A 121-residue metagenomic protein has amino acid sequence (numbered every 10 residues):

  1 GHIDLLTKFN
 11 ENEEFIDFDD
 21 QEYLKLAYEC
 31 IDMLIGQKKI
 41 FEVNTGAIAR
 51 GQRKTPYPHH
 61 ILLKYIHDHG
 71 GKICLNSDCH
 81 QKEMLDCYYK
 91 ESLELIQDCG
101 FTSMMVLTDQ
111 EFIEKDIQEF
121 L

Functional and structural regions predicted by a protein language model:
H2-E11: Active-site rim beta-loop-alpha module in soluble metabolic enzymes
E13-L121: Charged catalytic cores and adjacent phosphate/nucleic-acid-binding surfaces used for phosphate/nucleic-acid chemistry
